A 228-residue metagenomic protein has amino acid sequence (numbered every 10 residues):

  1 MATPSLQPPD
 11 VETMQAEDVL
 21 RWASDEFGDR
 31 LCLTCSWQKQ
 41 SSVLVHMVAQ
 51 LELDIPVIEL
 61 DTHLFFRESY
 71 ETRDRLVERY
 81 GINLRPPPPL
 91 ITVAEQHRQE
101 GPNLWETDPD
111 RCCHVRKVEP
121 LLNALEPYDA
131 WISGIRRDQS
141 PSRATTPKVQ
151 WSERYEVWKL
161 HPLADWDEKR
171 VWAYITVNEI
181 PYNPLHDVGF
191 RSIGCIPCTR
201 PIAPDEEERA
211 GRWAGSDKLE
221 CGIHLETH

Functional and structural regions predicted by a protein language model:
M1-H228: Nucleotide-activated chemistry modules centered on ATP-dependent adenylation/adenylyltransferase
